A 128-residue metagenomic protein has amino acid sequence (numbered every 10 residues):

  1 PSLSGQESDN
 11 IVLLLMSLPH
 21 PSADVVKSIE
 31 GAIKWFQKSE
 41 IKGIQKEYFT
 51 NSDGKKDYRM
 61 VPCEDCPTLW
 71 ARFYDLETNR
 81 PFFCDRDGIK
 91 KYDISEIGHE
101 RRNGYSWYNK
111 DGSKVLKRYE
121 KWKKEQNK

Functional and structural regions predicted by a protein language model:
P1-S2: Intrinsic, low-complexity N-terminal interaction/targeting segments
Q6-K128: Terminal, non-catalytic domain-edge segments
